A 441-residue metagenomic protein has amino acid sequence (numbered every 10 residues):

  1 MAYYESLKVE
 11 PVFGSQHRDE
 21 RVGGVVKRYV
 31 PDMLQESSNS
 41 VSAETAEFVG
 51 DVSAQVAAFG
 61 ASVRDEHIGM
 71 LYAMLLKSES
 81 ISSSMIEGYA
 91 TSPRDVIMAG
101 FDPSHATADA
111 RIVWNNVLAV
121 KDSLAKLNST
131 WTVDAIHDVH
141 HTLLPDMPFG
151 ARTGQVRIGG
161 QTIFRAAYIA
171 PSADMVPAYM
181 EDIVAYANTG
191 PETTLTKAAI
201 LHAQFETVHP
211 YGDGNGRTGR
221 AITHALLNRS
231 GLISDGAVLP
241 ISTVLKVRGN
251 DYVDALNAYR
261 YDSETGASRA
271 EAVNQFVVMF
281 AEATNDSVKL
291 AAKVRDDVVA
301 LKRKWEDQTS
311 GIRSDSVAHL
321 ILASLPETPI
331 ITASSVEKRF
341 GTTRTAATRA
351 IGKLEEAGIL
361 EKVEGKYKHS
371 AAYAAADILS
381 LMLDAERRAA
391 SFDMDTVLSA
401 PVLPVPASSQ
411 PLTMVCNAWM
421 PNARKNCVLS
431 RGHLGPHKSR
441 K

Functional and structural regions predicted by a protein language model:
M1-L412: FIC/Doc superfamily catalytic core
Q410-K441: Intrinsically disordered, low-complexity regulatory regions of eukaryotic proteins
